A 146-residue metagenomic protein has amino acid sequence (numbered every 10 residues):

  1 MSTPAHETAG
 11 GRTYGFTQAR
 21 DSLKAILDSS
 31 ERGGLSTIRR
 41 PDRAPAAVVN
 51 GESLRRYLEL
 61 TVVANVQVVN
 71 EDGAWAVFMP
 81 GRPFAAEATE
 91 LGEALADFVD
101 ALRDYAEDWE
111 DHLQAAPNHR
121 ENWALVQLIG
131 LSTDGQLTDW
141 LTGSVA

Functional and structural regions predicted by a protein language model:
S2-T17: Short Lys/Arg-rich basic patches
P4-A5, D28-N65, A96-A146: Short, charged, surface-exposed hinge/linker loops at domain edges that act as mobile lids or interdomain connectors
A9, R40, M79-G81: Structural motif
T13, P80-G92: A short, exposed loop/beta-hairpin motif centered on an aromatic-Gly-Thr core
Y14-E31: The conserved cystathionine-beta-synthase
R20, G92-L95: Generic structural signal for individual residues within well-ordered alpha-helical segments across diverse proteins
V62-G81: Short aromatic-glycine-(Arg/Gly/Cys) micro-motifs in beta-strand/loop hairpins
